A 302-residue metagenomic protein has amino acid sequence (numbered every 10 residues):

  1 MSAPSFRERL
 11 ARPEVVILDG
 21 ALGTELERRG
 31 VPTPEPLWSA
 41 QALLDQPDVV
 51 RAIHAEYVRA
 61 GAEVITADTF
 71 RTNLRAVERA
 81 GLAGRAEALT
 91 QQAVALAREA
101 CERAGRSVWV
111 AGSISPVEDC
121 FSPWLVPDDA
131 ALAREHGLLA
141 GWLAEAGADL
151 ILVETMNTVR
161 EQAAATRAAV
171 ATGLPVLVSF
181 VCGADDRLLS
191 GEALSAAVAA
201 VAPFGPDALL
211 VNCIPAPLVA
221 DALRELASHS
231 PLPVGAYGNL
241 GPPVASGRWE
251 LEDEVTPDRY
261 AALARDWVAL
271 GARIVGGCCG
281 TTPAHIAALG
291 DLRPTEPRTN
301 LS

Functional and structural regions predicted by a protein language model:
M1-S302: Domain-level signal for soluble alpha/beta catalytic cores
